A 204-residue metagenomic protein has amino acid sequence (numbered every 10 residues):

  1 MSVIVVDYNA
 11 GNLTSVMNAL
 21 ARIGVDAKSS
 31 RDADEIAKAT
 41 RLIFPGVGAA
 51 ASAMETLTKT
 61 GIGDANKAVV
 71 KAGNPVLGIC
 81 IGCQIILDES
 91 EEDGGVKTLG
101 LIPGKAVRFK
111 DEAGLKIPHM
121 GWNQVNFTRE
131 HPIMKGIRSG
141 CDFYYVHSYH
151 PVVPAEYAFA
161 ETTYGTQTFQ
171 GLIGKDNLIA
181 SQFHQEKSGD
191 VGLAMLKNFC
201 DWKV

Functional and structural regions predicted by a protein language model:
M1-I4: Extreme N-terminal starter segment of soluble prokaryotic enzymes
A27-S29, A106: Generic structural signal for residues in well-ordered beta-strands
A39: An anion/phosphate-binding loop that grips the pyrophosphate of nucleotide cofactors and donors
I43-P45, A180: Structural motif
G48-M120: Cysteine-nucleophile active-site neighborhood
E89-T166: Pocket-forming structural segment of enzyme catalytic cores
Q167-K175: Short, surface-exposed beta-strand/loop micro-motifs that present aromatic residues
S181-V204: Acyltransferase
